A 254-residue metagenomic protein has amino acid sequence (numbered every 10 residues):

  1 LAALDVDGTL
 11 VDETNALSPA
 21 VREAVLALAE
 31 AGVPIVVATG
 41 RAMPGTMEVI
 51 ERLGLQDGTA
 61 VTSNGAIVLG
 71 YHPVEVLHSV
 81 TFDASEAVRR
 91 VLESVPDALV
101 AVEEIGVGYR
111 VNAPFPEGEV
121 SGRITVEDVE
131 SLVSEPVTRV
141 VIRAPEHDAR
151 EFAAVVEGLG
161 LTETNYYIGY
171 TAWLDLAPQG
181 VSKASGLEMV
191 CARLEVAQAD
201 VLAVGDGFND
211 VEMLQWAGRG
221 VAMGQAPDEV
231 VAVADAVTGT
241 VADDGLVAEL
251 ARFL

Functional and structural regions predicted by a protein language model:
L1, S18, A177-L254: Mg2+-dependent phosphoryl-transfer enzymes with acidic/Ser/Thr/Gly-rich catalytic loops
S18-E117: Active-site phosphate-binding/coordination module
V21, T46-I50, F152, V156 (+3 more regions): Hydrophobic packing residues within well-ordered alpha-helices of enzyme cores
G32-V36, Q56-G58, R139, A199-D200 (+2 more regions): Short active-site oxyanion
L53-Q56, N64, L159-T162, W216-A217 (+1 more regions): Short, structured coil segments at secondary-structure junctions
H78-V80, T125-E127, V237-T240: Short acidic-hydrophobic, aromatic-tinged amphipathic segments that line or gate anion-handling sites
S94-V204, F208-E212: Conserved acidic, metal-coordinating active-site core of Asp-based, Mg2+-dependent phosphoryl-transfer enzymes
